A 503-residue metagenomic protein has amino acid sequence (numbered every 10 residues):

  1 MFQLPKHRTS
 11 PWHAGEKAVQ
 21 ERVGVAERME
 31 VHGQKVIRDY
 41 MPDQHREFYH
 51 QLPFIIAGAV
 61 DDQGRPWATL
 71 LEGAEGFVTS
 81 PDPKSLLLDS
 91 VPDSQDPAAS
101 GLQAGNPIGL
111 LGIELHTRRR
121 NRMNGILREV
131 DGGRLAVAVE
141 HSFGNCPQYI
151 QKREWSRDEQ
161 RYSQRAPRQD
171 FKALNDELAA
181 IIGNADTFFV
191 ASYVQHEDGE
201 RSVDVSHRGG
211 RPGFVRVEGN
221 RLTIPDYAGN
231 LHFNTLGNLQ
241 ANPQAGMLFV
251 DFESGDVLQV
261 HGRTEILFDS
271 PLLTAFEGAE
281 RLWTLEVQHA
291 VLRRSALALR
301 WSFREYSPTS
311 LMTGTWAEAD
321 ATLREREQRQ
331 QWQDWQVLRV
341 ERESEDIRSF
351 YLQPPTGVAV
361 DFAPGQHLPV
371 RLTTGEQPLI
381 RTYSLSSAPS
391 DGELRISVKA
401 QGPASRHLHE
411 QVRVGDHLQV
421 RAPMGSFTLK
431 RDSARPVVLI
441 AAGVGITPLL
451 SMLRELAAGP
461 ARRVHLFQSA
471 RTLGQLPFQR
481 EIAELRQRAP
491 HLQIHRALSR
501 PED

Functional and structural regions predicted by a protein language model:
M1-Q51, N121-S202, S206-T223, A241-N242 (+3 more regions): C-terminal edge-of-domain segments
L52-S90, D186-Y227, N234, A245 (+1 more regions): Short beta-strand segments
A57-A59, I108-E114, V190, A245-V250 (+2 more regions): Short conserved beta-strand and strand-loop elements enriched in small hydrophobics with frequent Asp/Gly
R65-P66, E72-T79, P83-L87, V91-G133 (+3 more regions): Short, structured beta-strand-loop surface elements
S85, E325-H417, R421, A470-T472 (+2 more regions): Ferredoxin-reductase
L102-A104, I182, L239, F362 (+1 more regions): Short, well-ordered loop/turn sites that connect or cap secondary structure elements
R119-M123, D256-L258, R294, E376-S384 (+2 more regions): Short, Lys/Arg- and Gly-enriched loop/turn segments at beta-strand edges
P225, F233, V250, D256-V257 (+2 more regions): FNR/FR-type flavoprotein reductase catalytic core
